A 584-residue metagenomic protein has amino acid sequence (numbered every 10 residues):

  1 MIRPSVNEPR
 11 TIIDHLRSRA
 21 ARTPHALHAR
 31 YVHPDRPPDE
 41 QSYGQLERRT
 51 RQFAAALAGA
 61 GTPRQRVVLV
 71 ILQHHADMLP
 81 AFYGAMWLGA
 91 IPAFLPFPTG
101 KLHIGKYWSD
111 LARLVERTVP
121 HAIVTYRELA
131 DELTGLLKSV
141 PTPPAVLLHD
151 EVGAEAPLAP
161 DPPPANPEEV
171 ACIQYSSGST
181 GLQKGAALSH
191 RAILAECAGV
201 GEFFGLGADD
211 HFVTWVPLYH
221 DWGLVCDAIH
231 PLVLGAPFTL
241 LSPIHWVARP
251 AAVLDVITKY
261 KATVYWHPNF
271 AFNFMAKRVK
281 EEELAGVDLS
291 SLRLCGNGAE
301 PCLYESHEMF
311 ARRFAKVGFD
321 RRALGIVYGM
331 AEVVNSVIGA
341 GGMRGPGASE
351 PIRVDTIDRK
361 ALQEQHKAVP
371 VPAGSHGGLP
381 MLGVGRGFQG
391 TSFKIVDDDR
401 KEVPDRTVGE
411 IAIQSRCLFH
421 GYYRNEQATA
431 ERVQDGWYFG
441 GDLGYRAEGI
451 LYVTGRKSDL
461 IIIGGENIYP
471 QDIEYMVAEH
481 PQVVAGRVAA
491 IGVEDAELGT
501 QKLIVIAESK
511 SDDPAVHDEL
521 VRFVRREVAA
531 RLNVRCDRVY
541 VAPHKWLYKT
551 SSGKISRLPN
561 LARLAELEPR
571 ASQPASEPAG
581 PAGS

Functional and structural regions predicted by a protein language model:
H15-Q41, A171-I173, T180, G329 (+1 more regions): AMP-dependent adenylate-forming
P24-L27, A156-L182, A187, E196 (+2 more regions): Conserved pre-ATP/AMP-binding loop-to-beta segment of ANL
A29-H75, L79-P80, G100-S109, P162-P164 (+1 more regions): Conserved AMP-binding/adenylate-forming core of the ANL superfamily
W87-A156, P268-N269, F274, S511 (+1 more regions): Structural core segment of the AMP-binding/adenylate-forming
L194-H211, D221-T263, R278-E283: Conserved AMP-binding/adenylation subdomain of ANL enzymes
T258, Y265, S415, H420-G421 (+2 more regions): AMP-binding/adenylate-forming catalytic core of the ANL superfamily
R293-C295, C302-I450, S458-L460, I473: Conserved AMP-binding/adenylate-forming
I461, R487-E494, I504-V505, R525-G583: Conserved C-terminal "lid"/linker of ANL adenylate-forming enzymes
